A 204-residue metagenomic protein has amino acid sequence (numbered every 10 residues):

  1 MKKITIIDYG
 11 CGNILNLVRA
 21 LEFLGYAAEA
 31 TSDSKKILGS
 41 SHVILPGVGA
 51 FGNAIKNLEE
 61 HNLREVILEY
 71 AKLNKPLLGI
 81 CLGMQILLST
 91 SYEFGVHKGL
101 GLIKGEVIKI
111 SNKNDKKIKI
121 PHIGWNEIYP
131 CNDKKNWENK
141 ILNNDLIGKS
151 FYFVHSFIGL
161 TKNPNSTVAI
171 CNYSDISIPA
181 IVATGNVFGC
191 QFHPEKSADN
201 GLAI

Functional and structural regions predicted by a protein language model:
M1-T5: Extreme N-terminal starter segment of soluble prokaryotic enzymes
A27-A30, V107: Generic structural signal for residues in well-ordered beta-strands
S40: An anion/phosphate-binding loop that grips the pyrophosphate of nucleotide cofactors and donors
I44-P46: Structural motif
G49-W125: Cysteine-nucleophile active-site neighborhood
S91-Y173: Pocket-forming structural segment of enzyme catalytic cores
I158-I204: C-terminal and late-domain segments of enzyme folds
